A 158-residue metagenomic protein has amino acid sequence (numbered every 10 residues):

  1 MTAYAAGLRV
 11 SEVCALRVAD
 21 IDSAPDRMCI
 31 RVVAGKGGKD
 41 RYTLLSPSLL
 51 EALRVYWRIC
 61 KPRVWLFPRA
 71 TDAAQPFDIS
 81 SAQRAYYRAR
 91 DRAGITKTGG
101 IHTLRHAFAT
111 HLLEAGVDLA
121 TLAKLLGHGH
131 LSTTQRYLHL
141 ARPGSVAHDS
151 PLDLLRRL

Functional and structural regions predicted by a protein language model:
M1-S11, C29-R31, T110-E114: Short pre-functional
T2, G7, V32, L45 (+3 more regions): Mobile genetic element proteins and their domesticated derivatives, centered on retroelements and DNA transposons
T2-A3, L16, H111-L112, L125 (+1 more regions): Short alpha-helical segment immediately N-terminal to, or the first helix within, an HTH/HTH-like DNA-binding domain
S11, A15-V55, S132, H139: Conserved tyrosine-mediated DNA breakage-rejoining catalytic core shared by Y-recombinases
G35-R54, W65-Y87: C-terminal catalytic core of Y-nucleophile DNA break-rejoin enzymes
T43, K61-W65, Q83-K124, H139: Short, basic (Lys/Arg/His-rich) helix/loop patches that form interaction surfaces in the mid-to-C-terminal regions
H139-L158: DNA/chromatin major-groove-contacting recognition/catalytic segments
